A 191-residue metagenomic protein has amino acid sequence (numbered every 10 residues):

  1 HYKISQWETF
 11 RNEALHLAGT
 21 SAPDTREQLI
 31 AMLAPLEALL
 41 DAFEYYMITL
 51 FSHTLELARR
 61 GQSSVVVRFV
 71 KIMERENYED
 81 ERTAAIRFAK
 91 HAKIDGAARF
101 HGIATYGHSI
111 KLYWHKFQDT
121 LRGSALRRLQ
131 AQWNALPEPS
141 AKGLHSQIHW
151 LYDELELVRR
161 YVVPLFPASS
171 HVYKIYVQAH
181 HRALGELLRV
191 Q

Functional and structural regions predicted by a protein language model:
H1-Q191: Extended, noncatalytic alpha-helical scaffold/tether regions
